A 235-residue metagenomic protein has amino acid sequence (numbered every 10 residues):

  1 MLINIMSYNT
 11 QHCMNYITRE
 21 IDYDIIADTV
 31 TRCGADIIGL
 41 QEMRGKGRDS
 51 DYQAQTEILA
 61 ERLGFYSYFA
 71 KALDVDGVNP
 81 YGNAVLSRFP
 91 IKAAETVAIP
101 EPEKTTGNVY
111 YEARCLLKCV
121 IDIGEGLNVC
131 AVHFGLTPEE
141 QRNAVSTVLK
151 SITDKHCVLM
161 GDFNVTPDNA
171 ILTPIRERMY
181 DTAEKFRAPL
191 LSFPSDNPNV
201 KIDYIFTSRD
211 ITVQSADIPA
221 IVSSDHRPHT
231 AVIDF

Functional and structural regions predicted by a protein language model:
M1-I37, E61-R62, Y66-F69, L73 (+1 more regions): Active-site regions of metal-assisted phosphoester/phosphodiester hydrolases, unifying DNase/endonuclease modules
Q41-R48: Active-site neighborhood of divalent metal-dependent phosphoester/pyrophosphate hydrolases
Y52-Q53, V85: Glycine-rich loop at the start of a catalytic domain that most often binds anionic cofactors/ligands
T56: Generic structural marker for isolated residues within well-ordered, non-membrane alpha-helices of soluble domains
